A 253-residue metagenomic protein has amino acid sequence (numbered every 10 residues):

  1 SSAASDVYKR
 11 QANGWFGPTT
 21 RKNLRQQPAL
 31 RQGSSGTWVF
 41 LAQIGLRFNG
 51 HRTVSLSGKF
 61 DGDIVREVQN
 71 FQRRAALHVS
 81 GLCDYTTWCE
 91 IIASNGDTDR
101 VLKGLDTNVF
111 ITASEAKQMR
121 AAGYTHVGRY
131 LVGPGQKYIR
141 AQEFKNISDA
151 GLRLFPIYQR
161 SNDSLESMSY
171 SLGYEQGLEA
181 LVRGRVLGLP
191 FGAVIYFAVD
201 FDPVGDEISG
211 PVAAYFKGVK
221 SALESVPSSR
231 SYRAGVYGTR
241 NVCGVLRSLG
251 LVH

Functional and structural regions predicted by a protein language model:
A3-Y8: Short, small-residue-biased leader/transition segments that mark boundaries at the very start of proteins
A12-Q32: Feature responds to low-complexity, polar/acidic, surface-exposed segments characteristic of secreted/exported proteins
A29, S34, R74-A75, S80-A122 (+1 more regions): Boundary/entry segment of secreted carbohydrate-active catalytic domains
W38, G45, L102-D106, T125-Y130 (+3 more regions): Structural recognition of the beta-strand scaffold that forms the well-ordered cores of secreted hydrolase catalytic
T107-F110, L131-P134, Q159-N162, D200-D202 (+1 more regions): Active-site beta-loop-alpha junctions enriched in small/polar residues
G135-P211: Substrate-binding cleft of extracellular glycoside hydrolase catalytic domains
V182-L189, D202-H253: Surface-exposed substrate-engagement region within the catalytic domains of secreted or surface-exposed extracellular
